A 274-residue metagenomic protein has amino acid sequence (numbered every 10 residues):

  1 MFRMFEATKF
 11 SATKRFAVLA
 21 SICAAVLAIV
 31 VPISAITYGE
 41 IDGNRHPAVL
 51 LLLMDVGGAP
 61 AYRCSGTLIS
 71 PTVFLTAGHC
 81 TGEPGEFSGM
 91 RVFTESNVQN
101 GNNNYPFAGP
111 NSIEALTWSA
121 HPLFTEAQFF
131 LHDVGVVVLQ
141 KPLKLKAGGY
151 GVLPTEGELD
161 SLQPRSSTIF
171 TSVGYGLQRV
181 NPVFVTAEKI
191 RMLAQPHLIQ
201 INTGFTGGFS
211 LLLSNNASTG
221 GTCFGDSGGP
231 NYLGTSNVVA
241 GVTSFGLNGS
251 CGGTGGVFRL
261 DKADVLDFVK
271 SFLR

Functional and structural regions predicted by a protein language model:
M1-K14: N-terminal secretory signal peptides that target proteins for export/translocation
L19-A28: Bacterial N-terminal signal peptides
V30-P32: N-terminal signal peptide c-region/cleavage motif recognized by signal peptidases
I36, E40-L52, Y62-N100, A108 (+2 more regions): C-terminal subregion of chymotrypsin/trypsin-like serine protease catalytic domains
I36-R45, G58, F87-L159, T203-G204: Conserved catalytic-core segment of clan PA serine endopeptidases
L50-D55, S214-N216: Short beta-strand segments that buttress and anchor functional surface loops
L53-D55, G174-Q178, F245: Generic short beta-strand segments
L131-T219, G255-G256, K262-V269: Chymotrypsin/trypsin-fold serine protease catalytic domain
